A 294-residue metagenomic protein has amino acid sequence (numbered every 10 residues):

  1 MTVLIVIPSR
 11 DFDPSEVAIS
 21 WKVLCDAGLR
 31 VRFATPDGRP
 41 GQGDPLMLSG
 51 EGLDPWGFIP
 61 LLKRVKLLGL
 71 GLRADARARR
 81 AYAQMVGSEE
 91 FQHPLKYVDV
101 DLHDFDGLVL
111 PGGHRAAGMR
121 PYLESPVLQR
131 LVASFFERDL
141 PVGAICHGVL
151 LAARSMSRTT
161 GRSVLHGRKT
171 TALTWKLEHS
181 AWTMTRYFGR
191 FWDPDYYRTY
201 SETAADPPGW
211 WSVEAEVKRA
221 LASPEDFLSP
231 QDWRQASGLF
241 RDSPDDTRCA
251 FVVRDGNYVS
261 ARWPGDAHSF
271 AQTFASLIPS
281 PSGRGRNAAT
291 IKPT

Functional and structural regions predicted by a protein language model:
M1-R138, L151-T294: Extended, subdomain-level signal for the structured scaffold at the beginning of enzyme domains
P141-V142: Conserved, well-structured core segments that form or line functional sites
C146-G148: Catalytic nucleophile serine of serine hydrolases, specifically the conserved "nucleophile elbow" pentapeptide
